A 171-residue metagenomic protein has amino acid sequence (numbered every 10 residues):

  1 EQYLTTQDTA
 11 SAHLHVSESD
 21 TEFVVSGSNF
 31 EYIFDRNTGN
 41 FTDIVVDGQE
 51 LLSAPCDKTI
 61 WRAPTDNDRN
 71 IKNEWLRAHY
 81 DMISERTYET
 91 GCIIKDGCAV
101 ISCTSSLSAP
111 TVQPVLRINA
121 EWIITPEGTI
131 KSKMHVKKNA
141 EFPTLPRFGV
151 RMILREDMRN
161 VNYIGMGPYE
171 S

Functional and structural regions predicted by a protein language model:
Q2-S171: Beta-strand/loop-rich accessory regions of lumenal/periplasmic or secreted enzymes, predominantly carbohydrate-active
